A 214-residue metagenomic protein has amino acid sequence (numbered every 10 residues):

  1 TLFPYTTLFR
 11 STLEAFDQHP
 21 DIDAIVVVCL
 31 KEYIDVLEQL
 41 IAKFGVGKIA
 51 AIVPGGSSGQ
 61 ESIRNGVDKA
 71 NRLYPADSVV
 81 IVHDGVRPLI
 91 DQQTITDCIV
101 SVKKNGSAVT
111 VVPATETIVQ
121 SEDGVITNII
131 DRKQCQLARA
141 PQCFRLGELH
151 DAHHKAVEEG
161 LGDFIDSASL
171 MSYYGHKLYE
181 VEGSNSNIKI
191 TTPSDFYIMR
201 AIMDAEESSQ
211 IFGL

Functional and structural regions predicted by a protein language model:
T1-L8: Short, small-residue-biased leader/transition segments that mark boundaries at the very start of proteins
L2, L89, I129, C143 (+1 more regions): Short aromatic/basic micro-patch
F9-D77, V157-E159: Conserved N-terminal catalytic core of the sugar/cofactor nucleotidyltransferase
D23-I25, S107, K177: Residues at the starts of beta-strands that form the adenosine-phosphate
L37-I41, C98, M199: Hydrophobic packing residues within well-ordered alpha-helices of enzyme cores
S58-E122, R139: Conserved beta-loop-beta/alpha segment of the NTase-like Rossmann-fold superfamily that binds/positions NTPs
Q120-Q142: Short, flexible, basic/aromatic active-site loop/helix in glycosyltransferases
Q136-L214: Conserved alpha/beta core of the MobA/IspD/sugar-nucleotide pyrophosphorylase nucleotidyltransferase superfamily
